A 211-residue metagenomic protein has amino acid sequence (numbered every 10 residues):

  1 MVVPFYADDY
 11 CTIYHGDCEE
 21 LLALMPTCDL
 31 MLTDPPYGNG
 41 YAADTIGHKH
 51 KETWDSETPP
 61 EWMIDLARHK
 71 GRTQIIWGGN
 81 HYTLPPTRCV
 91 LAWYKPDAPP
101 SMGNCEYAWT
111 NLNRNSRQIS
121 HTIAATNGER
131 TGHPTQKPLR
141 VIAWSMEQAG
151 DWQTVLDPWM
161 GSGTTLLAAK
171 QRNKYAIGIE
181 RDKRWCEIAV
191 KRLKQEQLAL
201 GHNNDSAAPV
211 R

Functional and structural regions predicted by a protein language model:
M1-L156, S162-R211: Class I S-adenosyl-L-methionine-dependent methyltransferase catalytic core
